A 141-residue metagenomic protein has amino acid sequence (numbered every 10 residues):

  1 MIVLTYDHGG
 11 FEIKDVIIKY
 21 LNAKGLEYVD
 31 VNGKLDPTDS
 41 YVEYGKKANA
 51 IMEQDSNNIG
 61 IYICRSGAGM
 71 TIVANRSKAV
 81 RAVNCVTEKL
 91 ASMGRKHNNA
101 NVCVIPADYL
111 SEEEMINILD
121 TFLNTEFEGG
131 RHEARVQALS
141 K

Functional and structural regions predicted by a protein language model:
V3-T5, G9-G10, E88-K141: C-terminal binding/interaction regions
L4-N22: Glycine-rich phosphate/diphosphate-binding loop of Rossmann-like nucleotide-binding domains
K14, Y41, G45, M70-T71 (+2 more regions): A general structural signal for well-ordered alpha-helical segments in protein cores
D15-I18, I72-R76, K96, I116: Short amphipathic alpha-helical segments
K19-E27, A79: Short helix-loop-beta junction
E27-T38: A short beta-strand-loop structural module common to alpha/beta enzyme folds
Y28, V80-T87: Short hydrophobic/aromatic-enriched beta-strand-loop microsegments
Y44, A48-V83: Helix-adjacent hinge/juxtasegments
